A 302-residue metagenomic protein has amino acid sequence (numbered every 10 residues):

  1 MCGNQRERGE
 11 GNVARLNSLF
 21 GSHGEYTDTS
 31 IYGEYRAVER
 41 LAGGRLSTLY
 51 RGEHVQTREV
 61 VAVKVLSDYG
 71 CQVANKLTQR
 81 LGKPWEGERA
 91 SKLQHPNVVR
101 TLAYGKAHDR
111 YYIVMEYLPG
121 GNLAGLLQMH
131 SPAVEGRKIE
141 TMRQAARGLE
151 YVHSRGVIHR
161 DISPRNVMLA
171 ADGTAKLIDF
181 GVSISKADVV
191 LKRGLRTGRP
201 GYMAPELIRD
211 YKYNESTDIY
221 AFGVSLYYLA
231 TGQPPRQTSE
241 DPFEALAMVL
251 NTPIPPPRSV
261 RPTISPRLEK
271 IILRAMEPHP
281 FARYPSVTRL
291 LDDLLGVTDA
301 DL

Functional and structural regions predicted by a protein language model:
G70-K92: AlphaC helix of the eukaryotic protein kinase fold
Y104: Activation-segment/catalytic-loop signature of the eukaryotic protein kinase fold
H108-N122, L126: Conserved short submotifs of the Hanks-type protein kinase catalytic core that shape the nucleotide-binding pocket
T141-M142: Activation segment signature within eukaryotic-like protein kinase domains
R147-V157: Protein kinase catalytic-loop region centered on the HRD/HxD motif
R193-E206: Conserved activation segment of eukaryotic-like protein kinases, specifically the C-terminal portion of the activation
